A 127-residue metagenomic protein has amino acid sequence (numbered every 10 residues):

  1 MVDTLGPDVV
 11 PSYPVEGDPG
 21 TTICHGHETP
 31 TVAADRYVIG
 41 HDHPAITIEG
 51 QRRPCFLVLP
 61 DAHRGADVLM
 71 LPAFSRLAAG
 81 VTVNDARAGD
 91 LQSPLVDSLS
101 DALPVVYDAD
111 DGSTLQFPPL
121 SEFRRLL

Functional and structural regions predicted by a protein language model:
M1-A78: Conserved catalytic scaffold of divalent metal-dependent phosphoesterases
I48-L127: Acidic, His/Gly-rich catalytic cores of divalent-metal-dependent hydrolytic chemistry
